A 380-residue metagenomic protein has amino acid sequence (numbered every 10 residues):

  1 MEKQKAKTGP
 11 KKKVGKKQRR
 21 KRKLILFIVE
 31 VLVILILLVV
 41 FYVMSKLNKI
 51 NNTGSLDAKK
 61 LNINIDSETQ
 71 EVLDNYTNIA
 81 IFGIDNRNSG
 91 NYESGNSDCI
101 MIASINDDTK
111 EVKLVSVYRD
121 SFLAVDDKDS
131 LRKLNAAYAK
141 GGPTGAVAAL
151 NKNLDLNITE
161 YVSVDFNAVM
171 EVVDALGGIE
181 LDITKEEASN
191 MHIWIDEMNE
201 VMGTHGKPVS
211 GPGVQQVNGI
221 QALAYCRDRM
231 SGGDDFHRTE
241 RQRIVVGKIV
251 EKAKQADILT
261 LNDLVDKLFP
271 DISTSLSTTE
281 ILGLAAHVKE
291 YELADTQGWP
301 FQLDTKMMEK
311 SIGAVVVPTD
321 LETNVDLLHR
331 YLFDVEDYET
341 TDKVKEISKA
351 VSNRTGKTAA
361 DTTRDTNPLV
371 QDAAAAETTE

Functional and structural regions predicted by a protein language model:
E2-K110, G283-A286, P300: Entry/capping segment at the start of metal-dependent catalytic domains with acidic active-site entry clusters
N64-D66, S130, S273-E380: C-terminal solvent-exposed extensions
D74, D174-T260: Flexible, polar/acidic helix-loop-strand segments at domain edges
D74-T77, S94-I100, T109-V117, D129-L131 (+8 more regions): Extracytoplasmic
N88-N91, L131-K140, D155-E160, R229-H237 (+3 more regions): Second-shell loop/turn segments in exported
C99, L131, P143-N151, F166-M170 (+8 more regions): Extracytoplasmic/secreted envelope proteins and their assembly/folding machinery, especially bacterial periplasmic
D107, F122, D126, A139 (+8 more regions): Sec-exported extracytoplasmic/periplasmic mature domains
A136-T204, Q255, S275-S277, I281: Amphipathic, coiled-coil-like alpha-helical scaffolding segments used for oligomerization/assembly
